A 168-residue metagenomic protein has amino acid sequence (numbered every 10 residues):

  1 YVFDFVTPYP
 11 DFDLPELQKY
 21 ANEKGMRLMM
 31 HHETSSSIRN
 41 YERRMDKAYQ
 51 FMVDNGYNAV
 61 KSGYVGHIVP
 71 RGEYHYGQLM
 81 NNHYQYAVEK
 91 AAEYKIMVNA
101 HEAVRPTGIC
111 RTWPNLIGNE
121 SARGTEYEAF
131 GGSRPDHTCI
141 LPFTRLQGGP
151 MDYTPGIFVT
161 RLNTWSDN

Functional and structural regions predicted by a protein language model:
V2-D167: Aromatic- and carboxylate-enriched substrate-binding clefts and catalytic-loop regions of carbohydrate-active enzymes
